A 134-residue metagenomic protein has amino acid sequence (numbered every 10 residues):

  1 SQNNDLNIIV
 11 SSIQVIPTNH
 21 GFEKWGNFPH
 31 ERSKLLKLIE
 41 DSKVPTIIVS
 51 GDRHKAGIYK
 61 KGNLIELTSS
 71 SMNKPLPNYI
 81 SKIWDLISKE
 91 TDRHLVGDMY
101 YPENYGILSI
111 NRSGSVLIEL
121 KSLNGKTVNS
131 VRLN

Functional and structural regions predicted by a protein language model:
S1-N134: Long, structured stretches of catalytic cores involved in phosphate-ester chemistry, encompassing
